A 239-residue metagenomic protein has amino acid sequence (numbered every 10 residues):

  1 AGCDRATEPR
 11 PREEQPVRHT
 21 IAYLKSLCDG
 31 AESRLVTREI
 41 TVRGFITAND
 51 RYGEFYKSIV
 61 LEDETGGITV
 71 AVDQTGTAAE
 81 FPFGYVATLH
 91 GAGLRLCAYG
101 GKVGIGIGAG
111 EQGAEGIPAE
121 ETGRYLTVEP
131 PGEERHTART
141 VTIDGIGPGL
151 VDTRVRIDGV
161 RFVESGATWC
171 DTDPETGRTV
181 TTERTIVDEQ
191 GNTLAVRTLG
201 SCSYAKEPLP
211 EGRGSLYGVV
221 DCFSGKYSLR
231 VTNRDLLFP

Functional and structural regions predicted by a protein language model:
C3-P239: OB-fold nucleic-acid-binding modules
